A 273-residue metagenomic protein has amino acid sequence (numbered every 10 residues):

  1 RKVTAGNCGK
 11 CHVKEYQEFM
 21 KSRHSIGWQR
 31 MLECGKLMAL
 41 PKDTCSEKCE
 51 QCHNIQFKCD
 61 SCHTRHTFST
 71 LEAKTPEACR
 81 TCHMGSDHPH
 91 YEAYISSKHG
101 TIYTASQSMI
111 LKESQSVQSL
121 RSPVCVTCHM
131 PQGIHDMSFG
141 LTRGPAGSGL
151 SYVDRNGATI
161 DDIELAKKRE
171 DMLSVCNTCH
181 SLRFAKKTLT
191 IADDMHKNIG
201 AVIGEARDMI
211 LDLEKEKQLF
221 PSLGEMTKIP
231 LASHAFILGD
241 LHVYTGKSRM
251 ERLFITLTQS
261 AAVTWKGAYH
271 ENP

Functional and structural regions predicted by a protein language model:
R1-P273: Short sequence/structural segments immediately N-terminal
